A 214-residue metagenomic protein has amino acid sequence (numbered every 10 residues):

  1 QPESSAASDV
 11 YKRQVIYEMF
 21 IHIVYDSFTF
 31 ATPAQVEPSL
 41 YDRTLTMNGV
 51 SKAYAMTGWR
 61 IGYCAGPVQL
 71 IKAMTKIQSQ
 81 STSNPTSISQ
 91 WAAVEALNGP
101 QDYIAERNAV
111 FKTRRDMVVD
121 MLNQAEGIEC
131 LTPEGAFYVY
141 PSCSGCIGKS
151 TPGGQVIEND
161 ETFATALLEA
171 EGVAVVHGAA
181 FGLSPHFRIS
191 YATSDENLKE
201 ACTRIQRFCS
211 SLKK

Functional and structural regions predicted by a protein language model:
Q1-Y11: Single conserved hydrophobic/aromatic residue that forms the stacking wall/gate of nucleotide- or nucleobase-binding
D9-R13, Y41-D42: A short helix->loop->beta-strand "cap" motif at the edges of active sites that frequently abuts
K12-Q35, Y54: Conserved PLP phosphate-binding loop immediately N-terminal to the Schiff-base lysine helix in PLP-dependent enzymes
Y17, P33, T44, G62 (+5 more regions): Generic structural signal for small/hydrophobic residues in well-ordered secondary structure, especially within
E37-K112, D116-M121, A125, F208: Conserved core segment of the aminotransferase class I/II
P67-V68, N98, S142-S144, A192-S194: Residue-level recognition of strand-loop junctions within catalytic nucleotide-signaling folds
V94, V110-L122, C130-K149, P185: Conserved glycine-rich beta-strand-loop-beta hairpin in the small C-terminal domain of fold type I
S150-K214: PLP-dependent enzyme catalytic core of the Aspartate aminotransferase-like
